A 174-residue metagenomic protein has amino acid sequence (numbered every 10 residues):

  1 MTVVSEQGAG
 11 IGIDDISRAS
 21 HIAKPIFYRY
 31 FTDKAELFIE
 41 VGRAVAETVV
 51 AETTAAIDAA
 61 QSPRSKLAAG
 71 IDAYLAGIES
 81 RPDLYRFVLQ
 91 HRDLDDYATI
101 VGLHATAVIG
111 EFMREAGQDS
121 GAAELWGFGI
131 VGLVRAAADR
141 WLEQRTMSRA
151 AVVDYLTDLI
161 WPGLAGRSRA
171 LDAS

Functional and structural regions predicted by a protein language model:
V3-V4, F31, F38-V49, V88 (+2 more regions): Alpha-helical DNA-contacting segments of helix-turn-helix folds
E6-E36, E40: Helix-turn-helix
Q7-G12, K34, F112-A123, G166 (+1 more regions): Short glycine/proline-centered loop/turn elements that form peptide/ligand docking sites
G12, R86-L89, A150, L171-A173: Short, hydrophobic secondary-structure boundary micro-motifs
I13, A35, I39, R64 (+4 more regions): Short, structured helix-loop boundary elements
E40, T54-D83, I130, V153: Hydrophobic alpha-helical connector segments
T54-A55, F87-L94: Short linear capping/connector segments at secondary-structure termini
D93-G117, A122-D139, A151-D154, D158-P162: Amphipathic alpha-helical packing segments from all-alpha helical-bundle domains
